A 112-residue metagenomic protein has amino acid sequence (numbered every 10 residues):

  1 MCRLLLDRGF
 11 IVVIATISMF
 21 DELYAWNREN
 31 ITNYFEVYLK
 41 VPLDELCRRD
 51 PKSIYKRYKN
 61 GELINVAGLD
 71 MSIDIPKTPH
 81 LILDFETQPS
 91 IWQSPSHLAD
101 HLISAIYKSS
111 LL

Functional and structural regions predicted by a protein language model:
C2-Y58, N65, L69: ATP-dependent NMP and nucleoside kinases share a basic, alpha-helical "lid"
K40, R48-L112: Small-molecule kinase domains that catalyze NTP-dependent phosphoryl transfer to phosphate-bearing small molecules
